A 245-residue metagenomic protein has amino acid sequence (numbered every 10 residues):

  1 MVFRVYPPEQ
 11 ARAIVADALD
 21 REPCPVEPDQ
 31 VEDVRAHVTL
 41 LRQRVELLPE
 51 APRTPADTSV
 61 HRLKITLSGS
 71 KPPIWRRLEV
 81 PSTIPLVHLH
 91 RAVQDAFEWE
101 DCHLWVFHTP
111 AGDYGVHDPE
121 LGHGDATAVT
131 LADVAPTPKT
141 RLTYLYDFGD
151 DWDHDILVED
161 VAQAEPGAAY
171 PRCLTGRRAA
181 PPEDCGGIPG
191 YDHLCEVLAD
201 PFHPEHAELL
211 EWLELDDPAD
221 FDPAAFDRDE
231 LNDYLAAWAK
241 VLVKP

Functional and structural regions predicted by a protein language model:
M1-P245: Short linear regulatory motifs enriched in tryptophan with gly/pro/ser
